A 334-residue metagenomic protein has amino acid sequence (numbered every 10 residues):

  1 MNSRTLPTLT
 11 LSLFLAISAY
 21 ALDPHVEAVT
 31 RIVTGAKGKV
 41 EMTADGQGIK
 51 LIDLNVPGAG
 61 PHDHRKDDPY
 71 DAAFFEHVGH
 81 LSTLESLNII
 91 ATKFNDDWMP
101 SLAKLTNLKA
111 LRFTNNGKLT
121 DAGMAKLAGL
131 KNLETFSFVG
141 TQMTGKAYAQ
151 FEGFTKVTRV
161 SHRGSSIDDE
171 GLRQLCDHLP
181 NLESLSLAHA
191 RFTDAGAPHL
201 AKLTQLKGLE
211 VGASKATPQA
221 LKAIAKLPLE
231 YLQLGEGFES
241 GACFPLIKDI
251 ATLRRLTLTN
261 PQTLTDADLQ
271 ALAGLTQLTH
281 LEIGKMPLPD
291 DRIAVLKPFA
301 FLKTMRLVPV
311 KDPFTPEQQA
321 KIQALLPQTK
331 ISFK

Functional and structural regions predicted by a protein language model:
M1-L6: Positively charged n-region of N-terminal signal peptides that target proteins for export
T8-S18: Bacterial N-terminal signal peptides
L22-D23: Boundary of Sec targeting at the N-terminus
V26-E27, G35: N-terminal pre-domain segments of enzymes
G35-M42: Mature N-terminal segment immediately following signal peptide/propeptide cleavage in secreted/periplasmic
G46-H77, T83-S101, N107-K126, K131-Q150 (+7 more regions): Concave beta-strand-loop units of leucine-rich repeat
